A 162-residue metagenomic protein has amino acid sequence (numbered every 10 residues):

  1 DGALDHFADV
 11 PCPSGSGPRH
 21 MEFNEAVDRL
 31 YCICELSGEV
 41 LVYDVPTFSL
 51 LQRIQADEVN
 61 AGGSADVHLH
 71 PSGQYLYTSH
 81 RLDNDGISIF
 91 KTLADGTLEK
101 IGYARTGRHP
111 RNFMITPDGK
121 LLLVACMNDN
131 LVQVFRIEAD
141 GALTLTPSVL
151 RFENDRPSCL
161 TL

Functional and structural regions predicted by a protein language model:
D1-A3, Y43-S49, I89-T97, F135-A142: Short loop/turn segments immediately following beta-strands, especially the blade-tip and inter-blade linker loops
D5-C12, S49-E58, E99-R105, T146-R151: A short beta-strand motif characteristic of beta-propeller blades
C12-R29, D57-G73, A104-L121, L150-L162: Beta-rich, blade/repeat-based domains predominating in secreted/periplasmic proteins but also intracellular
N24, C32-L36, T78-L82, V124-M127: Conserved beta-strand positions in repeat-built beta-propeller and related beta-rich domains
I33-V45, L50-S79: Oxyanion-binding "anion nests"
G38-V40, N84-I87, N130-V132: Structural signal for beta-propeller blades
A65, L69-H109: C-terminal structural cap/anchor segments
L121-R156: Internal helix-turn-beta structural module
